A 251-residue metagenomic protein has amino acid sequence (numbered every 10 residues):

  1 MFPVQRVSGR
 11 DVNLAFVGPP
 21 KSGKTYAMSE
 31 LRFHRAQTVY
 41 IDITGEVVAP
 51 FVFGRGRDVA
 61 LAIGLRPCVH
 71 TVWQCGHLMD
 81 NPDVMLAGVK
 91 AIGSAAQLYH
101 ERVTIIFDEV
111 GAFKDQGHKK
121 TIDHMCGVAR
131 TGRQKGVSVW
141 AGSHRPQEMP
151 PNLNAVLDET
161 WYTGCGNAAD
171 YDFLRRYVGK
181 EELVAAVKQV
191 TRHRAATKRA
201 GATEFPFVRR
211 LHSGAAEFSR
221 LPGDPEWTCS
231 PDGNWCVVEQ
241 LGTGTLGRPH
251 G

Functional and structural regions predicted by a protein language model:
M1-R10, L14, A27, A36 (+1 more regions): Conserved P-loop NTPase motor module
M1-V4, P50-V69, K90, S94: A short, well-structured beta->alpha microelement
V7-R10, R32-R35, I63-V69, A96-E101 (+1 more regions): Flexible, charged surface loops at secondary-structure boundaries
L14-F16, Q37-I41, F53-G54, T71 (+2 more regions): Hydrophobic/aromatic beta-strand patches that form the interior of the parallel beta-sheet core in alpha/beta enzyme
L14-R32, D83-E181: Conserved P-loop NTPase motor cores
S22-V59: Walker A/P-loop NTP-binding active-site region of P-loop NTPases, recognizing the glycine-rich GxxxxGKT/S
I63-V84: Conserved P-loop NTPase mechanochemical-coupling segment
A186-T197: Accessory, usually C-terminal, subdomains that scaffold auxiliary metal cofactors
